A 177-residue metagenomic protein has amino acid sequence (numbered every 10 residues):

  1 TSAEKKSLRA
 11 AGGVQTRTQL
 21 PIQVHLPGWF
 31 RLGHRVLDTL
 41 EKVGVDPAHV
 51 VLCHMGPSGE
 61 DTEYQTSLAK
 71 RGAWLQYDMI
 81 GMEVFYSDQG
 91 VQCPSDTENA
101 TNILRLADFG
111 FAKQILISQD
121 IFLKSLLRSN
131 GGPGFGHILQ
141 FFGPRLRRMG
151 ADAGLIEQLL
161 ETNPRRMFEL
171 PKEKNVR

Functional and structural regions predicted by a protein language model:
T1-G59: Divalent metal-binding pocket/active-site signature
G13-T16, L40-V45, Q65-G72, L106-A112: Acidic (Asp/Glu)-rich catalytic clusters
Q15, L75, D120, I156 (+1 more regions): Divalent metal-coordination and catalytic microenvironments
P21-Q23, H49-V51, G72-Q76, Q114-L116: Structural preference for beta-strand elements that scaffold enzyme active sites
G28-F30, G56-G59, M79-E83, I121-L123: Active-site-proximal loop/turn and secondary-structure-junction residues that shape catalytic pockets, frequently
V50-T62, G81-I103: Active-site glycine- and acidic-residue-rich loops that bind and position anionic ligands or nucleotide-like cofactors
D78, F111-G132: Short acidic/histidine-rich active-site segments
H137-R177: Mid-to-C-terminal alpha-helical segments outside catalytic/metal-binding sites
